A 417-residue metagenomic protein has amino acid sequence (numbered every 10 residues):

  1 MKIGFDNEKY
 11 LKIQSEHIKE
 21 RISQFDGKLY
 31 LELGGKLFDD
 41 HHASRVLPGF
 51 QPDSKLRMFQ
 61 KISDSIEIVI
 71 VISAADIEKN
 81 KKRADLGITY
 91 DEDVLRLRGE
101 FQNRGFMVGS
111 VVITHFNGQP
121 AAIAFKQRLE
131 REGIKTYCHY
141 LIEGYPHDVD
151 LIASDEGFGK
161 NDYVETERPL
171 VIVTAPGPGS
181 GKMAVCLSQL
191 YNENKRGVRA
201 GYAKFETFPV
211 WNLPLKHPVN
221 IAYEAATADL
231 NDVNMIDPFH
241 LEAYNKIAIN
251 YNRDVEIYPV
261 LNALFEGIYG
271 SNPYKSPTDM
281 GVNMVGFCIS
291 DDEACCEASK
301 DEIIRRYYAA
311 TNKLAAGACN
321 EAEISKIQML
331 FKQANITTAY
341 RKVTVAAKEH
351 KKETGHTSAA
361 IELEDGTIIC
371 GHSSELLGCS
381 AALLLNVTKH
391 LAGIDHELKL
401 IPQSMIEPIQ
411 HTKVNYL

Functional and structural regions predicted by a protein language model:
M1-T174, Q189-H350, H356, L363-D365: Flexible phosphate-sensing "switch/lid" loops adjacent to ATP/NTP-binding sites across phosphate-transfer
E92, S188, A382-N386: A general alpha-helical scaffold signature found inside nucleotide-binding enzyme cores
G177-P178: The conserved Walker
V185: Hydrophobic positions on the alpha1 helix immediately C-terminal to the Walker A/P-loop
K352-T354, D395-H396: A structural signal for short secondary-structure junctions
S358-I361, T367-I369, L377: Conserved active-site beta-strand-loop modules that form the wall/rim of enzyme catalytic pockets and either contain
C370-L417: Zn2+-dependent cytidine deaminase-like catalytic core
